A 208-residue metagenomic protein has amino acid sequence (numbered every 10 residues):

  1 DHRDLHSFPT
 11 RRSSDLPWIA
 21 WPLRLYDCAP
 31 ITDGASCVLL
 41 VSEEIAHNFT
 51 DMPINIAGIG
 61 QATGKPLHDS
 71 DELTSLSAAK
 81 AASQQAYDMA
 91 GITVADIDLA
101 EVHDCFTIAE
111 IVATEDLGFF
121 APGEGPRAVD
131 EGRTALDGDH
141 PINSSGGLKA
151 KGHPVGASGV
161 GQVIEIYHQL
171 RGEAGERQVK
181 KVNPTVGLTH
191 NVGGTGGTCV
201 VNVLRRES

Functional and structural regions predicted by a protein language model:
D1-H2, H6-S13: Short, small-residue-biased leader/transition segments that mark boundaries at the very start of proteins
R11, A81-D96, L170-E173: Conserved active-site "lid/cap" helical segment
W18-A81, Q85, R133-S145, K149 (+3 more regions): Condensing-enzyme catalytic core mediating Claisen C-C bond formation in acyl metabolism
A35, S75, A79, F106 (+2 more regions): Catalytic-loop motifs flanking and including active-site residues across diverse enzymes
C37, A78, A82-A90, A109-L117 (+2 more regions): Stable alpha-helical structural segments in soluble proteins, enriched in small hydrophobic residues
V38-E44, K151-A174: Active-site-proximal alpha-helical scaffold in enzymes
I59-A62, D98-T107: A short beta-alpha structural unit
H68-E72, D104-R127, G138, P154-G156 (+1 more regions): Short glycine/threonine-rich loop-to-helix capping motif typified by GTGT followed within a few residues by an Asp-Pro
